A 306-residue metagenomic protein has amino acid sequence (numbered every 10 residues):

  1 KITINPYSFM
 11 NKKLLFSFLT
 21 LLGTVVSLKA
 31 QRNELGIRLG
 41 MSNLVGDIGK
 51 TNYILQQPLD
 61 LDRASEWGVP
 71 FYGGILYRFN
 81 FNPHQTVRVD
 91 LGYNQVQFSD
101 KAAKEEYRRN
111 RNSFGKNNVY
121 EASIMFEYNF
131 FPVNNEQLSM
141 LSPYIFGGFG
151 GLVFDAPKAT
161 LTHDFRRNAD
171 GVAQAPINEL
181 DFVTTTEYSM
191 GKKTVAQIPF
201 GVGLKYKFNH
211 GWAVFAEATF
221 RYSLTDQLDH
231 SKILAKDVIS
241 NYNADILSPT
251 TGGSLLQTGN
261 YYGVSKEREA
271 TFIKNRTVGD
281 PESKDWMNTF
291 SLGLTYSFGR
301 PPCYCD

Functional and structural regions predicted by a protein language model:
K29-R32, P83-H84, P132-L141, A159 (+2 more regions): Short loop/turn motifs that connect adjacent beta-strands in outer-membrane beta-barrel proteins
Q31, W67-F71, N118-A122, L141 (+2 more regions): Residues that define the transmembrane beta-barrel architecture of outer-membrane proteins
I37-M41, G73-F79, I124-Y128, G147-G151 (+3 more regions): Residues on the lipid-exposed face of transmembrane beta-strands in outer-membrane beta-barrel proteins
S42-G46, D90, N94-F98, G150-A156 (+2 more regions): Structural signature of outer-membrane beta-barrel domains
S42-Y72, L76: Surface-exposed strand-loop-strand hairpins of Gram-negative outer-membrane beta-barrel proteins
Q57-R63, Y107-G115, F131, T184-M190 (+1 more regions): Extracellular loop and loop/strand-boundary signature of outer-membrane beta-barrel proteins
F79, P83-D170, Q174-A175: Gram-negative (and chloroplast) outer-membrane scaffold detector with strong preference for beta-barrel transmembrane
N209-D306: Predominantly the C-terminal beta-signal and adjacent terminal strand-loop region of outer-membrane beta-barrel
